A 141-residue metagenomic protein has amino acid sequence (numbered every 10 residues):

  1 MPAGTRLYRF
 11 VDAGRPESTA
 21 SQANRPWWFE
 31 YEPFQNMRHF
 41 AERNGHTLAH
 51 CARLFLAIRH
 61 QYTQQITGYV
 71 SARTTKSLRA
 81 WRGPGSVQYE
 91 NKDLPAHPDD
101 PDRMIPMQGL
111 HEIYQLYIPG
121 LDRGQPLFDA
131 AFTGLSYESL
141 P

Functional and structural regions predicted by a protein language model:
M1-P141: Catalytic toxin/effector domains delivered as secreted proteins or via bacterial secretion systems
